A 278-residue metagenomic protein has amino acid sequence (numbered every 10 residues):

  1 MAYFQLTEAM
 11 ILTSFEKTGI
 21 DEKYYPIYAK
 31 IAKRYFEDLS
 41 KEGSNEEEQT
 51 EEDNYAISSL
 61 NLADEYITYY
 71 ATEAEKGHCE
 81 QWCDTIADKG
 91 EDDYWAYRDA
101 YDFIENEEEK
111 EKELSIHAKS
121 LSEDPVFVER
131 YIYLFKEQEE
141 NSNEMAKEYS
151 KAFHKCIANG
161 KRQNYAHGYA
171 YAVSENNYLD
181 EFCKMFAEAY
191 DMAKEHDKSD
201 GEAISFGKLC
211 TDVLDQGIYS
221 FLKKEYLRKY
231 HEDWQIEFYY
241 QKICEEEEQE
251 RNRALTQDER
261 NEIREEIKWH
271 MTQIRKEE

Functional and structural regions predicted by a protein language model:
Y3-E8, K17, K30, E37 (+1 more regions): N-terminal intrinsically disordered, low-complexity leader regions that act as secretion/targeting or assembly/binding
F4-I20, E129, S150: Short terminal alpha-helical segments
L39-S122, L134, Q138, S142-A146 (+2 more regions): Acidic, low-complexity, intrinsically disordered interaction modules
I263-M271: A detector of long low-complexity, disordered segments enriched in serine/threonine/proline
K276-E278: Short acidic DE-rich linear segments
